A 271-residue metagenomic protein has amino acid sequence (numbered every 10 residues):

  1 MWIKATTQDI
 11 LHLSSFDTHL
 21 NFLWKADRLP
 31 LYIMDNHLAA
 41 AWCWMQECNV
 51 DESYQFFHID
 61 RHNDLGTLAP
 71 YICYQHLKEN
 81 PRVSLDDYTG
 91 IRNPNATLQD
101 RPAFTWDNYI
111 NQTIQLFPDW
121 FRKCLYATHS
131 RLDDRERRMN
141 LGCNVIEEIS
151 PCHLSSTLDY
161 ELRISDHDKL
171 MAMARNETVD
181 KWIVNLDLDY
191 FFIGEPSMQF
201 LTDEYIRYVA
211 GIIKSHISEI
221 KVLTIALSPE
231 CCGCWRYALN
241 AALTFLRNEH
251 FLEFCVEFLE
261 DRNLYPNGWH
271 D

Functional and structural regions predicted by a protein language model:
W2-D271: Conserved alpha-helical scaffold segments that buttress catalytic/binding sites
